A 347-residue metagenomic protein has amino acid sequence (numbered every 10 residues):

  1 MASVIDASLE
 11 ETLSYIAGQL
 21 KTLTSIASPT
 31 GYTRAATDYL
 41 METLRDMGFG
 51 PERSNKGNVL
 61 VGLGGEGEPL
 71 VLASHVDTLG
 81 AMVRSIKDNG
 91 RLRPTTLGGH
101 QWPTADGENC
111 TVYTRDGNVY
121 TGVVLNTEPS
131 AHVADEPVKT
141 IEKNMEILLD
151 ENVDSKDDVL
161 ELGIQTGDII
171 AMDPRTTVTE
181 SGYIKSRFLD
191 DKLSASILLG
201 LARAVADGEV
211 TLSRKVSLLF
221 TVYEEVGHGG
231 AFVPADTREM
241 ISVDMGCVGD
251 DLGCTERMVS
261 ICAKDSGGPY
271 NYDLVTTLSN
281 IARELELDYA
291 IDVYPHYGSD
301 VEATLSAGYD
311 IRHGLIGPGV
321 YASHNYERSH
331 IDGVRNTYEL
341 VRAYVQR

Functional and structural regions predicted by a protein language model:
M1-R347: N-terminal hydrophobic/helix-forming segments and targeting peptides
